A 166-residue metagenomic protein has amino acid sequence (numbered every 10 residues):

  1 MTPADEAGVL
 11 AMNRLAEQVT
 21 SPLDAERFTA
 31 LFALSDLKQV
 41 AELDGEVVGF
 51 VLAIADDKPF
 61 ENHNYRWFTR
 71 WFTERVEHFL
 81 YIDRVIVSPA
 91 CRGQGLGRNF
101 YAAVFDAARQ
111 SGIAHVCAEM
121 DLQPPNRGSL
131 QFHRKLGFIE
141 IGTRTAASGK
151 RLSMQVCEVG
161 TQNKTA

Functional and structural regions predicted by a protein language model:
M1-V9: A short beta-loop-alpha structural element at the N-terminal edge of CoA-dependent acyl/N-acetyltransferase catalytic
L10-D24: Helix-loop element at the rim of GNAT/NAT acetyltransferase active sites that forms part of the acceptor-substrate
D36-I54: Conserved beta-hairpin
L52-R84: Conserved acyl-donor/pantetheine-binding loop and adjacent beta-alpha core of acyl/acetyltransferases and related
V87, G93-A108, Q131, K135: Conserved acetyl-CoA-binding loop-helix of GNAT-fold acetyltransferases
R98, Q123-G142: Conserved active-site alpha-helix within GNAT-family acetyltransferase domains
A108-Q123: Conserved GNAT acetyl-CoA-binding A-motif
T145-A166: C-terminal "cap" of GNAT-fold acetyltransferases
